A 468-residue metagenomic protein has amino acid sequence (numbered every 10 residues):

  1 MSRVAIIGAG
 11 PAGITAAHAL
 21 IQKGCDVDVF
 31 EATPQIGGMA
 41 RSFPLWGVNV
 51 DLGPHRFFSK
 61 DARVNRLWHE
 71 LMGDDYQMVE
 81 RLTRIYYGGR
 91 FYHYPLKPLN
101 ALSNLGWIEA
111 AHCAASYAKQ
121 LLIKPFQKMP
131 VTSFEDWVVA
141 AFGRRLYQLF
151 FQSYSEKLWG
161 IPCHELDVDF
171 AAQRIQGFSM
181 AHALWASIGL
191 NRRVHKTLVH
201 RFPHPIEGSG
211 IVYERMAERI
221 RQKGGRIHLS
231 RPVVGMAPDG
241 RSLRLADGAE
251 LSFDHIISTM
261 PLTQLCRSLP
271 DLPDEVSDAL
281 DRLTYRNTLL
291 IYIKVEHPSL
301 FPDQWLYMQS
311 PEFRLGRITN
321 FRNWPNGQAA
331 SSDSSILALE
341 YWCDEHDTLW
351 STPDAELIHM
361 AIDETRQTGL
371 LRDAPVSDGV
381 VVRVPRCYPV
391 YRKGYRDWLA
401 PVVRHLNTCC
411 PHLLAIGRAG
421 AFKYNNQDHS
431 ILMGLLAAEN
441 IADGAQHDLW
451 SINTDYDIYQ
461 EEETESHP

Functional and structural regions predicted by a protein language model:
S2-V29: N-terminal Rossmann-like FAD-binding beta1-loop-alpha1 element of flavoenzymes
I7, F30, V233, L251-L265: Short hydrophobic core segments
A12, Q35, T263: Conserved Rossmann-like nucleotide-cofactor binding loop
I21-P44: Glycine-rich FAD pyrophosphate-binding loop
W46-F126: Dinucleotide-binding Rossmann-like beta1-alpha1 core, especially the glycine-rich loop that anchors the ADP
A115, K119-P238, S252, T259 (+1 more regions): Active-site/ligand-binding neighborhood in enzyme catalytic cores
F253-H255, L262-N425, L432, E439 (+1 more regions): C-terminal segments that line or cap access tunnels to active or ligand-binding sites in enzymes and enzyme-associated
A442-P468: Active-site-proximal substrate-binding core of FAD-dependent oxidoreductases
